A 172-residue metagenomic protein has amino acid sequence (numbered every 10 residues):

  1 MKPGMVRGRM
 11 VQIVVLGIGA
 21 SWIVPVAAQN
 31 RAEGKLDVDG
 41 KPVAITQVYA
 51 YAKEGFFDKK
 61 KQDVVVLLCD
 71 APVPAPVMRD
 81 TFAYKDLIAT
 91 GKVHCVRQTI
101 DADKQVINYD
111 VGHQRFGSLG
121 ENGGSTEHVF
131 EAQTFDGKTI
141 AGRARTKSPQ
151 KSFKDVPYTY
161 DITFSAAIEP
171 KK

Functional and structural regions predicted by a protein language model:
M1-G8: N-terminal secretory signal peptides that target proteins for export/translocation
Q12-W22: Bacterial N-terminal signal peptides
V26-A28: Boundary at the C-terminal end of the N-terminal hydrophobic targeting segment
D37-K61: N-terminal targeting signals for Sec/Tat export/insertion, comprising classic cleavable signal peptides
G40-P42, Y49, A83, I88 (+2 more regions): A mature extracytoplasmic/lumenal domain signature
K41-I45, E121-E127, V156-T163: Amphipathic hydrophobic-ligand
F56-T134: Surface-exposed helix/loop patches within compact recognition domains
T134-K172: C-terminal or internal capping secondary-structure element at the end of a domain, subdomain, or sheet
